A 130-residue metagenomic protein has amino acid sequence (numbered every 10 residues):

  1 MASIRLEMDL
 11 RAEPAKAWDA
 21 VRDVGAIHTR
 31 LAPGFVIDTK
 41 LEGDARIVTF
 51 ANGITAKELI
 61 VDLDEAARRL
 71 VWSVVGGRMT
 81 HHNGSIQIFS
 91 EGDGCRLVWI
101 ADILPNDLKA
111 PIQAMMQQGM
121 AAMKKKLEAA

Functional and structural regions predicted by a protein language model:
M1, A51-G53, M79: Glycine-centered tight beta-turn/hairpin loop motif at sheet-sheet or coil-to-beta transitions
M1-K40: Hydrophobic ligand-binding cavity/cleft-lining segments
M8, A56-D62, N83-S90: Hydrophobic/aromatic beta-strand elements that line small-molecule binding cavities or substrate pockets in beta-rich
L10, A51, S90-G92: A generic beta-sheet turn/junction motif
A17-V21, I27, R46, I60 (+3 more regions): Hydrophobic pocket/interface hotspot
G34, K125-A130: Short, highly charged C-terminal tails/helix-capping segments
D64-R68: Short, conserved beta-turn/loop elements at beta-strand boundaries and strand-helix junctions
V74-K126: Beta-strand/loop substructures that line and gate deep hydrophobic ligand-binding cavities in soluble
